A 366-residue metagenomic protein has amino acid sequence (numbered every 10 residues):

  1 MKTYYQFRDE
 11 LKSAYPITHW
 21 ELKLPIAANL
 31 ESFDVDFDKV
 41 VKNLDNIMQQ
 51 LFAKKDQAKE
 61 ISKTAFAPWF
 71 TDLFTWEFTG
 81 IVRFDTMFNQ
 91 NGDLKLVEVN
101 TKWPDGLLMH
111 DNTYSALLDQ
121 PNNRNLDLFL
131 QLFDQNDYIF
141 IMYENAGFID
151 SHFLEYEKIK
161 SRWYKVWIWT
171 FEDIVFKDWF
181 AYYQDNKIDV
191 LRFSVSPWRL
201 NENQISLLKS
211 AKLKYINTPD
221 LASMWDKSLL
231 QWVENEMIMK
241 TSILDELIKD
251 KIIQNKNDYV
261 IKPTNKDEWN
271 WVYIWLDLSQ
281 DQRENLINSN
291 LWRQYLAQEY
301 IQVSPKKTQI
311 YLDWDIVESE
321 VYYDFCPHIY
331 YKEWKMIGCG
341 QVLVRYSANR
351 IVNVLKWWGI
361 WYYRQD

Functional and structural regions predicted by a protein language model:
M1-D366: Preference for protein termini
